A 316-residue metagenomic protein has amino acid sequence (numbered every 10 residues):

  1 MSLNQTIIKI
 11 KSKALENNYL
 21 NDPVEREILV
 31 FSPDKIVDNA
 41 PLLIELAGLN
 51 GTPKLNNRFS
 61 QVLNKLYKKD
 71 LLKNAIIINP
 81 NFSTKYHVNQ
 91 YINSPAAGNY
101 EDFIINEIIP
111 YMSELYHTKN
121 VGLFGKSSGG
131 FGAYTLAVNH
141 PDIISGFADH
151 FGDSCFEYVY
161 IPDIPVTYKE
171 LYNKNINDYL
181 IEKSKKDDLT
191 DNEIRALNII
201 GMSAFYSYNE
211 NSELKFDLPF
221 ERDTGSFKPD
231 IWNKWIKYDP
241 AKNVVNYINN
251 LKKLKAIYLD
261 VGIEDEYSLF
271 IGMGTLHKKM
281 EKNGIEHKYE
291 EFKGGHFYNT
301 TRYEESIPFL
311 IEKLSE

Functional and structural regions predicted by a protein language model:
M1-E316: Non-catalytic cap/lid and distal C-terminal segments of serine-dependent acyl enzymes
